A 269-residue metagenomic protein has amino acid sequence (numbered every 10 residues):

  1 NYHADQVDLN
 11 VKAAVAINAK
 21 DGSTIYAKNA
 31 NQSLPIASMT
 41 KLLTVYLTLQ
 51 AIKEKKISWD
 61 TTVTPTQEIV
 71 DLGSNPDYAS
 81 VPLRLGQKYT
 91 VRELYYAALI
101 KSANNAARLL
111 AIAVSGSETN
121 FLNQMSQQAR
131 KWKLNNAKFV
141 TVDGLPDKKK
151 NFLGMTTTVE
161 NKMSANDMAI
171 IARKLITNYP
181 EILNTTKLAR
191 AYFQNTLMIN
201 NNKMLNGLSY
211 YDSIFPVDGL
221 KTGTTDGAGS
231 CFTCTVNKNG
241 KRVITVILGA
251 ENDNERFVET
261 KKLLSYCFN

Functional and structural regions predicted by a protein language model:
N1-N166, I176: Active-site-adjacent loops and short helices of periplasmic peptidoglycan-processing enzymes
Y2-H3, V7-V11, S115-N269: Penicillin-recognizing serine hydrolase domain
